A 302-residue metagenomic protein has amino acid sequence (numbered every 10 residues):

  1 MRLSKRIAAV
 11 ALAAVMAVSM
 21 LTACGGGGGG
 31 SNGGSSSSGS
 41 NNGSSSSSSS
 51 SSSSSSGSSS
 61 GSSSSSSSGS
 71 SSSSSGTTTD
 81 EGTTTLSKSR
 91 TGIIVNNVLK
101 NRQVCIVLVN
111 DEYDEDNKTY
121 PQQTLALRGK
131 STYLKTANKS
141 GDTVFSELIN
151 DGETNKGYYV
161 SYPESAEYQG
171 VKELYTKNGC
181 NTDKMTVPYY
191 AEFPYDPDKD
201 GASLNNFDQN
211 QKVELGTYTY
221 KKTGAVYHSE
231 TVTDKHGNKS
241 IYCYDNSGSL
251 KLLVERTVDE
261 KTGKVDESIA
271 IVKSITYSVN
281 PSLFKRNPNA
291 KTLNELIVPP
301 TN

Functional and structural regions predicted by a protein language model:
M1-A11: Bacterial Sec-dependent N-terminal signal peptides
A14-V18: Alpha-helical transmembrane segments
S19-A23: C-terminal motif of bacterial Sec signal peptides marking the signal peptidase cleavage site
G25-S47, S56-S131, I275-N302: N-terminal leader/targeting segments and the immediate start of mature chains
S87-S89, Y158-V226, T231-D234, S282-F284: Flexible, processing/modification-adjacent segments and terminal tails in exported/periplasmic/extracellular proteins
I94-V98, Q122-L127, S146-D151, Q211-K221 (+1 more regions): Short, exposed beta-strand/loop patches in secreted or surface proteins that constitute
D114, K135-S146, Y158, G216-A290: Gly/Pro-enriched, hydrophobic low-complexity segments that function as extracytoplasmic propeptides/linkers
T119-P197, K251, V258, D266-A270: An acidic-aromatic
